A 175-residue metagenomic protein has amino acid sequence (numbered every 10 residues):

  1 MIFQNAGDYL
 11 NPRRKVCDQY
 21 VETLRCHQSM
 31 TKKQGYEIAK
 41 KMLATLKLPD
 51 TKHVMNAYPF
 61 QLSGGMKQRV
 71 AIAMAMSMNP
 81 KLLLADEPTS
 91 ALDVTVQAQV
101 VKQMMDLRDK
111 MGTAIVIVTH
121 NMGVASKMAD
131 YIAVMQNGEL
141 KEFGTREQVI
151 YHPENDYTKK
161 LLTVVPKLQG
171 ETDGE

Functional and structural regions predicted by a protein language model:
Y20, I72, L83, V96 (+1 more regions): Hydrophobic anchor residue at the start of the ABC signature
A57-L62, M66: Conserved ABC ATPase signature
S77-K81: A short, proline-enriched helix->beta-strand linker immediately N-terminal to the Walker B motif in ABC-type P-loop
A98-M111, G123: Helical segment within the ABC ATPase nucleotide-binding domain
A125-K127: A short, surface-exposed alpha-helical micro-motif characterized by mixed small hydrophobic and charged/polar residues
F143-G144: ABC ATPase "signature
